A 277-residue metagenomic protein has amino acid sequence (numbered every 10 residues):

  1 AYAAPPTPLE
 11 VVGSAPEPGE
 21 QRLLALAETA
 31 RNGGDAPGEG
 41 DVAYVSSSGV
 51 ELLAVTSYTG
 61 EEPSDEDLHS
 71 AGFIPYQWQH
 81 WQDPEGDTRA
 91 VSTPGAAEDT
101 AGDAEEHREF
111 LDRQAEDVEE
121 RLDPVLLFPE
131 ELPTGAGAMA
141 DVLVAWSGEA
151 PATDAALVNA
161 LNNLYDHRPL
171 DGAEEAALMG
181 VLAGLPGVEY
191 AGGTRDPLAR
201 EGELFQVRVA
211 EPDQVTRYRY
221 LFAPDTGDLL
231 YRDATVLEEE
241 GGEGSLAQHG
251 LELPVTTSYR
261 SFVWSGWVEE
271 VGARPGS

Functional and structural regions predicted by a protein language model:
A1-S277: Intrinsically disordered, low-complexity prosegments and terminal tails associated with secretory/extracytoplasmic
